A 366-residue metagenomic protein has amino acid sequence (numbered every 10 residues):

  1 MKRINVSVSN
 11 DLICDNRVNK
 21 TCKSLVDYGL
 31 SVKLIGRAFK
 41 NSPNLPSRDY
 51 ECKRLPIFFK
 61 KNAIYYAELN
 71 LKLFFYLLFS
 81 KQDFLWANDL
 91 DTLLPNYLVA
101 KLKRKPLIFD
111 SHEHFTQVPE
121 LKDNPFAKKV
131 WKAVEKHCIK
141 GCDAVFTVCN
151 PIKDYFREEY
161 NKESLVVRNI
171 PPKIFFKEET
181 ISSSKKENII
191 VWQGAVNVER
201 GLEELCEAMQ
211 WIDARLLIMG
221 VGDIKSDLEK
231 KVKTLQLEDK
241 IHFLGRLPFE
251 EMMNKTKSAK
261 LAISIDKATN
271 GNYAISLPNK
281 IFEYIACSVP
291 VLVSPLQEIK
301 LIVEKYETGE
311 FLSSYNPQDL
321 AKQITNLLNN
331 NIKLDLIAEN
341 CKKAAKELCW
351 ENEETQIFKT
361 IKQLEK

Functional and structural regions predicted by a protein language model:
N5-S7, S183-D213, L217, A338: Conserved donor-binding/catalytic core segment of Leloir-type glycosyltransferases
L30, E158, L165-N188, G201 (+1 more regions): Acidic anion/phosphate-binding donor-loop and adjacent secondary structure in glycosyltransferase catalytic cores
G36, K53, K132-E178, I241-F243: Donor nucleotide-sugar binding/catalytic pocket of nucleotide-sugar-dependent glycosyltransferases
L71-F79, L94, L98-L102, F109 (+2 more regions): Membrane-proximal helix-turn-helix segments that form the acceptor-binding/catalytic region of lipid-linked
M219, S226-N254, L261: Nucleotide-activated donor-binding/catalytic signature segment of Leloir-type glycosyltransferases, i.e., the conserved
K240, T256-A274, V289: Acidic donor-binding loop of glycosyltransferase active sites
K305-Y306, E310-P317, N326-I332: Conserved acidic donor-binding segment of nucleotide-sugar-dependent glycosyltransferases
D319, N326, K333-E347, K359: A short, well-ordered alpha-helix in the C-terminal region of glycosyltransferases
